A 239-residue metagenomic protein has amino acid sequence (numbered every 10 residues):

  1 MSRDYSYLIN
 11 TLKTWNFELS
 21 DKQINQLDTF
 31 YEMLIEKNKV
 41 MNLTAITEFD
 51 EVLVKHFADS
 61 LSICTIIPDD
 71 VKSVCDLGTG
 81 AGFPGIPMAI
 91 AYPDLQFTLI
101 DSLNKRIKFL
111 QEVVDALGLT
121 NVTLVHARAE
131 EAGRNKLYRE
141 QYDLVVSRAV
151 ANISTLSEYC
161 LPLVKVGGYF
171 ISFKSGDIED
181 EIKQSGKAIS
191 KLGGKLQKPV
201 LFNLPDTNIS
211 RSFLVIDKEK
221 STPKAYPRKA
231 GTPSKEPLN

Functional and structural regions predicted by a protein language model:
M1-V71, C75, K108-V122: Class I SAM-dependent transferase core
T47, H126-R128, K198-V200: Short loop/edge segments at beta-strand edges and connector loops that shape dinucleotide/nucleotide cofactor-binding
L61-A151, S157: Conserved SAM/SAH cofactor-binding pocket of Class I
Y92, V164-V166: Helix-to-beta-strand junctions that scaffold the AdoMet/dcAdoMet cofactor pocket in Class I SAM-dependent enzymes
R106-K108, I178, I182: Short alpha-helix immediately C-terminal to the canonical SAM-binding loop
E130, S175-E179, L204: Short "lid" loop at the C-terminus of a central beta-strand within the Rossmann-like core of SAM-dependent
G167-D177: Conserved beta-strand signature within the Rossmann-like core of class I S-adenosyl-L-methionine
K183-N239: SAM/dcSAM-binding transferase cores
